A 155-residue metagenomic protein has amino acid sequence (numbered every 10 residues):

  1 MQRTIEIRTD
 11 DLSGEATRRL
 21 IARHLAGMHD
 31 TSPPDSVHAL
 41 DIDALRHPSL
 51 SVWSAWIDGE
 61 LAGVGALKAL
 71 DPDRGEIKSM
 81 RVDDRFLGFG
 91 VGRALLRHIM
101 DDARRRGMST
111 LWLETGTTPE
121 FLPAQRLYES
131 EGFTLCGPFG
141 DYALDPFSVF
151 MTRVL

Functional and structural regions predicted by a protein language model:
Q2-K78, D83, L96-R97, D102 (+3 more regions): Acetyl-CoA-dependent GNAT
L50, P146-F150: Short hydrophobic/aromatic beta-strand or adjacent loop that forms the aromatic wall/cage of a ligand/substrate-binding
P72-R74, T110, S148: A generic structural signal for beta-strand entry/edge sites
V82, G88-D101, R126-S130: Conserved acetyl-CoA-binding loop-helix of GNAT-fold acetyltransferases
D83, G116-T118: Residue-level recognition of the GNAT/N-acetyltransferase active site
R93, T118-G137, L144-P146: Conserved active-site alpha-helix within GNAT-family acetyltransferase domains
A103-G116: Conserved GNAT acetyl-CoA-binding A-motif
